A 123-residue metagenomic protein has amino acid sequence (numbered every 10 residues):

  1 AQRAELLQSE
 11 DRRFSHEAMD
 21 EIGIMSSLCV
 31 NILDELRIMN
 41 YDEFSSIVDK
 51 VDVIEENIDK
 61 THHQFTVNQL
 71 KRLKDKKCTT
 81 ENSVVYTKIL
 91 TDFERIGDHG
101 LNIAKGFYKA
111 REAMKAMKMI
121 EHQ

Functional and structural regions predicted by a protein language model:
A1-Q123: Cytosolic, long alpha-helical scaffolding segments
